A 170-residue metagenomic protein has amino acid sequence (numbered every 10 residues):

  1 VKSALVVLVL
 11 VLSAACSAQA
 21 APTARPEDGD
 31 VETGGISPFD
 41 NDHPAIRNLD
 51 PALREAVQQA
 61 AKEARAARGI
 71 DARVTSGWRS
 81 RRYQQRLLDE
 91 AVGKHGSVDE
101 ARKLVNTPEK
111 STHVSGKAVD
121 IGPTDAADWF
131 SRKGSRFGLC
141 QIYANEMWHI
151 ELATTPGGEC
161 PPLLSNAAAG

Functional and structural regions predicted by a protein language model:
V1-A21: Secretory targeting and sorting signals
A21-G170: Cell-envelope/glycan interface and biosynthesis
